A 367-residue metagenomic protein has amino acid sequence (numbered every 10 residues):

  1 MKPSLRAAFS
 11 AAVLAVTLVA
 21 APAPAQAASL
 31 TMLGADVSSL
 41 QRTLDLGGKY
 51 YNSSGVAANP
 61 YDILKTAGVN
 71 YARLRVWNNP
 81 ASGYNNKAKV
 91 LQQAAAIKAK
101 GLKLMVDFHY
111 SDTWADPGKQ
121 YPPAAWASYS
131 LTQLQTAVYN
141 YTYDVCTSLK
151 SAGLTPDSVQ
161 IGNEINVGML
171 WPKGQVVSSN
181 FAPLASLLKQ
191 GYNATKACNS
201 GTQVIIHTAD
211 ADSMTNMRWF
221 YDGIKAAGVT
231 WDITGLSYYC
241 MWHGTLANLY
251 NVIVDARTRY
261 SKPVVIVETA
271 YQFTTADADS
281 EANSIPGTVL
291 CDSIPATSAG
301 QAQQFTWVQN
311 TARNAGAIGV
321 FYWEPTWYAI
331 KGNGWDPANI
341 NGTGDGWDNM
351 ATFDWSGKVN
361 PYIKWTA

Functional and structural regions predicted by a protein language model:
M1-A27: Secretory targeting and sorting signals
A28-K103, H109-V138, D144, G235 (+1 more regions): N-terminal substrate-binding region of glycoside hydrolase catalytic domains
M32-V37, A72-L74, L104-F108, D157-I161 (+4 more regions): Hydrophobic faces of well-ordered beta-strands that scaffold small-molecule active sites in alpha/beta enzyme cores
S38-L40, W77-N79, H109-T113, I161-N166 (+4 more regions): Active-site beta-loop-alpha junctions enriched in small/polar residues
L44, G48-G55, N78-A88, N166-M169 (+4 more regions): Acidic-and-aromatic substrate-binding clefts and catalytic sites of carbohydrate-active enzymes
D45-K49, D255, T274-L290, P295-T306 (+3 more regions): Aromatic-rich peripheral "rim/lid" segments of glycoside hydrolase catalytic domains that contact and position glycan
P60-D62, N199-Q203, R218-L290, T306-N314: Glycoside hydrolase catalytic-domain groove-lining segments
N86-A88, D116-G223, V229-W231, G244-I253 (+1 more regions): Active-site cleft segment of glycoside hydrolase catalytic domains centered on the general acid/base Glu
